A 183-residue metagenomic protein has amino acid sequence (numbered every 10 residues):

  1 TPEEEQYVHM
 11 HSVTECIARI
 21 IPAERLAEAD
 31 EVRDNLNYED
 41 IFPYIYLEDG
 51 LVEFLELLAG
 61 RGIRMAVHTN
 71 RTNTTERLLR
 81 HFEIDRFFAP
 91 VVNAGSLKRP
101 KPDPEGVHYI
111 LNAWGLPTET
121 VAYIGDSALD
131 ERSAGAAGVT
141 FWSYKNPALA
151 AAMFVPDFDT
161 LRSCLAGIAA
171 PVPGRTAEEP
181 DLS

Functional and structural regions predicted by a protein language model:
T1-R61: N-terminal helical cap/lid subdomain that shapes the substrate entry/recognition surface in HAD-like hydrolases
V52, E56-I63, T72, E76-S183: Asp-based, Mg2+/Mn2+-dependent phosphohydrolase catalytic module
H68-T69: Conserved phosphate-coupling serine/threonine residues in phosphotransfer and NTP-handling enzymes
